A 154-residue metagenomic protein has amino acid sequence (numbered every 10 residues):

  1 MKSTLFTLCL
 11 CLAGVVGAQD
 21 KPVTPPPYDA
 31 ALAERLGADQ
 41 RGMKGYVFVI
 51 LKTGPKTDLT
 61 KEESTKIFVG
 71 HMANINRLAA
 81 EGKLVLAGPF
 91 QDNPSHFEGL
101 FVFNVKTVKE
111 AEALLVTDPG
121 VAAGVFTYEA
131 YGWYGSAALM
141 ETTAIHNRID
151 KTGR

Functional and structural regions predicted by a protein language model:
M1-T4: Positively charged n-region of N-terminal signal peptides that target proteins for export
L8-C9, R77: A ubiquitous, low-specificity "background" feature that marks scattered single residues across proteins without
C9-G17: Hydrophobic h-region of N-terminal signal peptides that target proteins for export in Gram-negative bacteria
Q19-R154: Conserved, structured core segments of small domains
